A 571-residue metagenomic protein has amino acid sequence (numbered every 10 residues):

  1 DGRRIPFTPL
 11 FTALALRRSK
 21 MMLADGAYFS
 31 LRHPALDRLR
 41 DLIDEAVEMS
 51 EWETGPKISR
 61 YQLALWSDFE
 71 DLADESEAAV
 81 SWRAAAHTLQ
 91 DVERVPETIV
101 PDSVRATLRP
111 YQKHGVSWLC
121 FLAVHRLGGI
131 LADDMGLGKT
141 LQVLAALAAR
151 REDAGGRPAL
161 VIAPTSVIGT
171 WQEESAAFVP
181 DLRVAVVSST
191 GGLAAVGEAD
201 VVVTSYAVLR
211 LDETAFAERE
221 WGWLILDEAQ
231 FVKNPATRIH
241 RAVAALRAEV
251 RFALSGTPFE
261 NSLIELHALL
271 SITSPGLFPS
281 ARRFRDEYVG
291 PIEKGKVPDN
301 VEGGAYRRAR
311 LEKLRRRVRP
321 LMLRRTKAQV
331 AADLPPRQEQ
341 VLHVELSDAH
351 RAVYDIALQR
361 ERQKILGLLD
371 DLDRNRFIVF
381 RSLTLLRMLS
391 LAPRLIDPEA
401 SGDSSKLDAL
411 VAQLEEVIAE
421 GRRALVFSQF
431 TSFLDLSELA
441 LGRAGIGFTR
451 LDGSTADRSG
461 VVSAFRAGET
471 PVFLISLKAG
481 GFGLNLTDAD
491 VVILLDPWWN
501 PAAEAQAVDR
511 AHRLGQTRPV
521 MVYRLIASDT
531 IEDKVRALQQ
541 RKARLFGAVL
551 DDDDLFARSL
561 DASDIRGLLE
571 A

Functional and structural regions predicted by a protein language model:
D1-T88, G156, L266: Charged, low-complexity intrinsically disordered regions
E75-N300, A305-R307, K313-A571: ASCE P-loop NTPase motor core, strongest for the SF2 helicase catalytic module
